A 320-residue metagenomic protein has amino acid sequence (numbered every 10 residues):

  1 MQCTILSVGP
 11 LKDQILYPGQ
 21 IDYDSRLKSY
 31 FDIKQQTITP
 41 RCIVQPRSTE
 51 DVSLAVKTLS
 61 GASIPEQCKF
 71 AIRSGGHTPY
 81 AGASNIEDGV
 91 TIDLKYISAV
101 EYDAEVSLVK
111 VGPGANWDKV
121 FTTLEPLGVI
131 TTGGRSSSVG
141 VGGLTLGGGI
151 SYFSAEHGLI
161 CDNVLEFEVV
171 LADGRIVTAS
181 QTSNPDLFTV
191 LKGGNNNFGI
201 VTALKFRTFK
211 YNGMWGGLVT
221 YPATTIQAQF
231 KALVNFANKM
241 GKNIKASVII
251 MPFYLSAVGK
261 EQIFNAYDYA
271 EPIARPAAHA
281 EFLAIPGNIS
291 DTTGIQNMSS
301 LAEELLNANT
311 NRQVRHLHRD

Functional and structural regions predicted by a protein language model:
M1-D320: Soluble FAD-dependent oxygen oxidases
